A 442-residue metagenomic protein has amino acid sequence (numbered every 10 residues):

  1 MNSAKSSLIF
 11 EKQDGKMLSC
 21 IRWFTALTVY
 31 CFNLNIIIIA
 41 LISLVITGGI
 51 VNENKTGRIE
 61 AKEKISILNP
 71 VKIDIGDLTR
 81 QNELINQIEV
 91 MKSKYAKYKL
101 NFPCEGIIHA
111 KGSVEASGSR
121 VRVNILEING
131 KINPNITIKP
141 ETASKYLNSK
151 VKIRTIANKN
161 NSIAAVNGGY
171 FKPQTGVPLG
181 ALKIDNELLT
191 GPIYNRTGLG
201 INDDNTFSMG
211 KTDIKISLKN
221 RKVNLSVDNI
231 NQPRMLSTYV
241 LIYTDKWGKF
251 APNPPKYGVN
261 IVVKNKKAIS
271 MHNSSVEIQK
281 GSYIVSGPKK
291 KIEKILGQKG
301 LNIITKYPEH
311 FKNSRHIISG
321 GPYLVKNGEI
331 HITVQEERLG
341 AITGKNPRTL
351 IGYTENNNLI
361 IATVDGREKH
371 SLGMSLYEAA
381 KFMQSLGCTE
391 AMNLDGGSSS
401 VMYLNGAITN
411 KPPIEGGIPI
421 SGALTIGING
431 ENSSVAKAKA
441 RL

Functional and structural regions predicted by a protein language model:
M1-A61: Gram-positive cell-envelope targeting signals
T25, Y30-N33, T47-Q279, K439-R441: Zymogen propeptides
A164-G168, I201, M209, I303 (+3 more regions): General beta-strand structural signal in soluble alpha/beta enzymes
P173-I193, T197, I201, K326-E390 (+1 more regions): Conserved, well-ordered active-site substructure
S275-K289: Short, structured beta-strand/loop micro-motifs enriched in basic residues and often containing a Trp
K291-L301: Short nucleic-acid-contacting surface segments enriched for D/E, G, S/T with interspersed K/R
K306-I317: Short, Lys/Arg- and Gly-enriched loop/turn segments at beta-strand edges
G320: Glycine-enriched loop-and-adjacent helix/strand subsegments that border the catalytic/binding cleft of enzyme cores
